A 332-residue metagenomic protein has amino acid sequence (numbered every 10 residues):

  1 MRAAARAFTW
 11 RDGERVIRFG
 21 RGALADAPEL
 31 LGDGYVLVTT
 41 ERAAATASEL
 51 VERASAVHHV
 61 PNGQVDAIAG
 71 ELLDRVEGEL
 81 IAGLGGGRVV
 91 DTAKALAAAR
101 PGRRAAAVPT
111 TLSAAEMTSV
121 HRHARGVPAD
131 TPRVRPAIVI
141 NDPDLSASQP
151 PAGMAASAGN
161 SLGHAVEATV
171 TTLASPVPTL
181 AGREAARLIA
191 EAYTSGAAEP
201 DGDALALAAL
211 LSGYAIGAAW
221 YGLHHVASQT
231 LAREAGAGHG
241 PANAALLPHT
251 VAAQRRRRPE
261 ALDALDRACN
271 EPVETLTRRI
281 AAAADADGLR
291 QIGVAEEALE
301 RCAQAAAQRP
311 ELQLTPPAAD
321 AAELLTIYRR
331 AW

Functional and structural regions predicted by a protein language model:
M1-L80, L289: ATP/NTP phosphate-donor binding region
L24-A27, A43-A47, R88-A95, S113-T118 (+1 more regions): Short glycine/serine/threonine-rich phosphate/pyrophosphate-binding segments that cradle anionic phosphate groups
R75-L112, A227: A short, small-residue-rich loop immediately preceding and capping a beta-strand
A95-V177, A185, A261-A264: A glycine/threonine-rich phosphate-anchoring loop and its flanking beta-alpha core in nucleotide/phosphate-binding
A114, G213-G240, R309-Q313: Glycine-rich phosphate/pyrophosphate-binding beta-alpha loops
A185-S228: Oxyanion-binding "anion nests"
R233-R301: Gly/Pro-rich interdomain helix-loop hinge
E297-W332: Short, amphipathic C-terminal "tail helix"
